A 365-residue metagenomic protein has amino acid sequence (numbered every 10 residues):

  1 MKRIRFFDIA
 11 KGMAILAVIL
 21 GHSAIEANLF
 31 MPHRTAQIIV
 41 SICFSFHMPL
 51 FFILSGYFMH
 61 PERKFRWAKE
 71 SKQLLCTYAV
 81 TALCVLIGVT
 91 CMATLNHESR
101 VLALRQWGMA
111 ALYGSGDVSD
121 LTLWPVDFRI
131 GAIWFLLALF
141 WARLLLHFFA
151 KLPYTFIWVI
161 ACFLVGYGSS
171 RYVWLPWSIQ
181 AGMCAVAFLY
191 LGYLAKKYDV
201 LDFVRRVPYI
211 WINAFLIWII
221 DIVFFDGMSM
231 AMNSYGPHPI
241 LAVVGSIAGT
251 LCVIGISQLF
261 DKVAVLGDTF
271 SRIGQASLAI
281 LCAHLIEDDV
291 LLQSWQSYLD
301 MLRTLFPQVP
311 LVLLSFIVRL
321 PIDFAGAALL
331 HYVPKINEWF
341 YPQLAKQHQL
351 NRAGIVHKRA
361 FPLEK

Functional and structural regions predicted by a protein language model:
M1-K365: Alpha-helical transmembrane segments and their immediate juxtamembrane cytosolic regions
